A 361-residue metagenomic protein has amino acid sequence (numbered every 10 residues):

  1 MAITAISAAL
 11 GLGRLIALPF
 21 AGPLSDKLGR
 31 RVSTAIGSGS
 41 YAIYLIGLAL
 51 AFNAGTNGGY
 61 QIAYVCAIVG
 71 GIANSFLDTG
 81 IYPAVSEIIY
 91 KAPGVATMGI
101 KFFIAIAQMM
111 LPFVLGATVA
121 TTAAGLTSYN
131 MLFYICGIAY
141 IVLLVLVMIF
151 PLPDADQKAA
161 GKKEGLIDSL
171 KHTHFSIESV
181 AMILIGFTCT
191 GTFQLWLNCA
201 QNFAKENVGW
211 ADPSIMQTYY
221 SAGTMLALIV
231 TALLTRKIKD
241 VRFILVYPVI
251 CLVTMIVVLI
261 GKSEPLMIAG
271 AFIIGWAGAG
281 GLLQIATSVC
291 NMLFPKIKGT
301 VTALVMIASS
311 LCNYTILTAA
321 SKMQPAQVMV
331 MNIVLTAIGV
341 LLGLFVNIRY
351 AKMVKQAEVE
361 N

Functional and structural regions predicted by a protein language model:
L18-R30, A227-D240: Helix-to-loop junctions at the C-terminal end of transmembrane segments in multipass secondary transporters
G39-N57, I250-K262: C-terminal ends and interior cores of transmembrane alpha-helices in multi-pass membrane transporters/permeases
C66-F102: Cytoplasmic helix-loop-helix junction between adjacent transmembrane helices in 12-TM secondary transporters
F76-I89, G280-F294: Intracellular juxtamembrane helix-capping segments at the cytosolic ends of symmetry-related transmembrane helices
K91-A92, A96-L152: Helix-loop-helix hairpin linking two adjacent transmembrane segments in secondary transporters
N130-M148, V328-N347: Symmetry-related core transmembrane helices of the 12-TM Major Facilitator Superfamily/SLC fold
F175-M225: Extracytoplasmic gate region of multi-pass secondary transporters
K239-I285: C-terminal transmembrane helical hairpin of 12-TM major facilitator-type secondary transporters
